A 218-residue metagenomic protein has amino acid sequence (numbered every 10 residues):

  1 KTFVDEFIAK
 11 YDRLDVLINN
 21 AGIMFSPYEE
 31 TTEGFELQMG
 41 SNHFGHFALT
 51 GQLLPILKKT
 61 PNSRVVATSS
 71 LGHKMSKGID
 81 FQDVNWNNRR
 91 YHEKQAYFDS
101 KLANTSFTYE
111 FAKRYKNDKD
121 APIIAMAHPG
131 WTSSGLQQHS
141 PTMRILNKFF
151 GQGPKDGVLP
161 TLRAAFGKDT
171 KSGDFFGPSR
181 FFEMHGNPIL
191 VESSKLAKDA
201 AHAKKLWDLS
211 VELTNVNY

Functional and structural regions predicted by a protein language model:
K1-Q137, L213-Y218: Rossmann-fold NAD(P)H-dependent dehydrogenase/reductase core
K10, V16-L17, T142-L146, F150-P154: Extended low-complexity acidic/polar segments
I23, T32, V66, Q82 (+5 more regions): Sparse, context-dependent recognition of short Cys/His-centered cofactor- or disulfide-binding micro-motifs
Q82-Y91, H139-L146, H185-S193: Short glycine/proline- and charge-enriched loop/turn segments that cap or connect secondary-structure elements
S100, N147-V191, A200-K204, D208 (+1 more regions): C-terminal helical subdomain
K116, P141, F166-D169: Hydrophobic alpha-helix feature that most strongly marks membrane-spanning transmembrane helices and their immediate
